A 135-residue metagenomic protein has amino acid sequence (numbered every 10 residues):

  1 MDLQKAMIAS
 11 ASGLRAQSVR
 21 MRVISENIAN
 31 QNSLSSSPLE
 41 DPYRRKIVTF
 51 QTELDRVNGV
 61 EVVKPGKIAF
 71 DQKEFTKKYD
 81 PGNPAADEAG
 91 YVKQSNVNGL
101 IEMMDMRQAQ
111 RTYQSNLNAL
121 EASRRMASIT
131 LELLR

Functional and structural regions predicted by a protein language model:
M1-R135: Amphipathic alpha-helical polymerization modules
